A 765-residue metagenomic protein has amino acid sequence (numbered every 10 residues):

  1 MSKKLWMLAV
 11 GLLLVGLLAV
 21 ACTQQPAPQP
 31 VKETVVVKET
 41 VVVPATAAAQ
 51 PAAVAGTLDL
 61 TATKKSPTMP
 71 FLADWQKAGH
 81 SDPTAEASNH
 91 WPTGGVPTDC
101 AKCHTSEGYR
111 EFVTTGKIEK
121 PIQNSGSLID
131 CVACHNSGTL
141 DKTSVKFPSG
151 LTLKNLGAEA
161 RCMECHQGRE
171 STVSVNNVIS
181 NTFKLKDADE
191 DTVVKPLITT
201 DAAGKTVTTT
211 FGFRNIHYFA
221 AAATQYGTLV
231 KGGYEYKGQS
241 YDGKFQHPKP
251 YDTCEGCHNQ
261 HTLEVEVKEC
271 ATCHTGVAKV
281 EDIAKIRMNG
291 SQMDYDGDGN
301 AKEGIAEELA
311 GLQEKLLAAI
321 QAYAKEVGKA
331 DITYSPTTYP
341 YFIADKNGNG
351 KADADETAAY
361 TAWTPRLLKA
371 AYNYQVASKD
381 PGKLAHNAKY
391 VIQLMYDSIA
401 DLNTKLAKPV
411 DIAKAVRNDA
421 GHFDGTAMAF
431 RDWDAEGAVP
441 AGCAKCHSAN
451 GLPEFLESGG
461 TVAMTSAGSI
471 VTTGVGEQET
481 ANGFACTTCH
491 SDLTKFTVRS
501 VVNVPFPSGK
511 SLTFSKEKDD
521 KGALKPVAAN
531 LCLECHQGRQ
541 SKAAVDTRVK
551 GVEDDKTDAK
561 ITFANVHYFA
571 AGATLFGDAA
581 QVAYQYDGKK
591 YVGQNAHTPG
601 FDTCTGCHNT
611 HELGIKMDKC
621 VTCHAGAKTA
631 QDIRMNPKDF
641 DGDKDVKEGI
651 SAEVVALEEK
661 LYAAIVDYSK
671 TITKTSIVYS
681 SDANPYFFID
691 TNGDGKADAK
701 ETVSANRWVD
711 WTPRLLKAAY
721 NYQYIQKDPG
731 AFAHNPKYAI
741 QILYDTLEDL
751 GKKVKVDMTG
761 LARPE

Functional and structural regions predicted by a protein language model:
M1-A9: Bacterial N-terminal signal peptides that target proteins for export
M1-S2, P30, G212, A415: Intrinsically disordered, low-complexity sequence elements enriched in Ser/Thr/Gly/Pro
L5-W6, T34, T40, D694: Residue-level detector of intrinsically disordered/flexible regions characterized by low predicted structural confidence
L18-A21: C-terminal motif of bacterial Sec signal peptides marking the signal peptidase cleavage site
T23-P26: Bacterial signal peptide processing site
Q29-T63, P67: Post-signal peptide N-terminal segment of mature Sec-exported envelope proteins
P51-E457, V462-E765: C-type cytochrome heme-c attachment and multiheme electron-transfer modules
